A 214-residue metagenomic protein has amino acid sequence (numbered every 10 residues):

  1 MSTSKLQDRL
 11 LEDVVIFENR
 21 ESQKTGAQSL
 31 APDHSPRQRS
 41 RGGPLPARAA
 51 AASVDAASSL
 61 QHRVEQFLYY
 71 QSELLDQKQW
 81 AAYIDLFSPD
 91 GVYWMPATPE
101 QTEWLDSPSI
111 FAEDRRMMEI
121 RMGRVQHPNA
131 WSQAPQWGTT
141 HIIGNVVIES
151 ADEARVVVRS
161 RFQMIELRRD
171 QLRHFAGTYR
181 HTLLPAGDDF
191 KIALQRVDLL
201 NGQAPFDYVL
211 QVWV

Functional and structural regions predicted by a protein language model:
T3-S4, L11-F17, R37-P89: Short, low-complexity N-terminal intrinsically disordered segments enriched in polar/charged residues
K5-L6, L10-F17, R37-R48, T140 (+1 more regions): A beta-strand edge to alpha-helix "cap/lid" segment located at domain peripheries
E12, E18, Q23-K24, Q28: Charged/polar low-complexity intrinsically disordered segments
A56-S59, D106, Q171: Conserved aromatic-histidine-acidic binding/catalytic patches
H62-Q66, S109, R116, H174: A generic "alpha-helical surface" signal
Q71-S72, N129-Q136, R168-D170: Short helix-to-loop capping/linker segments positioned immediately adjacent to catalytic or ligand/cofactor-binding
P89-R159: A solvent-exposed, acidic/Ser-Thr-rich amphipathic alpha-helical stretch
